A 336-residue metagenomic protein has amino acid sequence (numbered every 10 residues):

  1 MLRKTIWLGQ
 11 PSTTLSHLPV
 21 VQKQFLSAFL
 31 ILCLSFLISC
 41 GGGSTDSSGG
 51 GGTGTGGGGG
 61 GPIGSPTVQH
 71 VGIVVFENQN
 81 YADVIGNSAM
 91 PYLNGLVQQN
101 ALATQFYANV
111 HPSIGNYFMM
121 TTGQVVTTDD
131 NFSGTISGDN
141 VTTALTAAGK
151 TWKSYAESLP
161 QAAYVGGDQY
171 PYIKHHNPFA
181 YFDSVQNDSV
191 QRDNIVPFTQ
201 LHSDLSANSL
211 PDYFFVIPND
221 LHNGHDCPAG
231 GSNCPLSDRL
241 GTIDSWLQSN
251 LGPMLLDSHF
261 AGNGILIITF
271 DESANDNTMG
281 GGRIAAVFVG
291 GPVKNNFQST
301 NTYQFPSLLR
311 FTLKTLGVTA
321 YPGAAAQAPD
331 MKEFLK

Functional and structural regions predicted by a protein language model:
M1-Q22: N-terminal secretory signal peptides that target proteins for export/translocation
W7-L8, L15-S16, C33, S47 (+1 more regions): Serine/threonine-rich, low-complexity intrinsically disordered segments
K23-I31: Sec-dependent signal peptide recognition, specifically the positively charged N-region followed immediately by
F36-S39: C-terminal motif of bacterial Sec signal peptides marking the signal peptidase cleavage site
G42-K336: N-terminal pro-sequences and low-complexity stem/linker regions of secreted or lumenal proteins
